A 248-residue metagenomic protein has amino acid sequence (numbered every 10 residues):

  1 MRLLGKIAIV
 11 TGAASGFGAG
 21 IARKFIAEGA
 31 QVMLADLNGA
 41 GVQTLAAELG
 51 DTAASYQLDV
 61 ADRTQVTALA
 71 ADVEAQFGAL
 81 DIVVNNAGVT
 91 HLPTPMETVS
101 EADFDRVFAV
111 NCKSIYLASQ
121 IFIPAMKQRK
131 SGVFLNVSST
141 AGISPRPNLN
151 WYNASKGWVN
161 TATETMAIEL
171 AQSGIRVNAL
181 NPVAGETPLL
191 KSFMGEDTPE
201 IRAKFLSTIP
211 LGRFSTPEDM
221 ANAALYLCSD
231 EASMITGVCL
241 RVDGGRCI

Functional and structural regions predicted by a protein language model:
R2, Y116, R213-V242, C247: C-terminal substrate-recognition "lid" of short-chain dehydrogenase/reductases
L3-M33: Canonical Rossmann dinucleotide-binding motif of NAD(H)/NADP(H)-dependent dehydrogenases/reductases, specifically
G39-A40, L58-L69, E101, E218: The beta1-alpha1 cofactor-binding region of Rossmann-like NAD(H)/NADP(H)-dependent oxidoreductases
T94-M96, S100-D105, I201, F205: Substrate-binding pocket helix/loop in short-chain dehydrogenase/reductase
S119, S155: Active-site helix of classical SDR
P124, I168-Q172, S233: Alpha-helical segment proximal to the catalytic Tyr-Lys
S139: Residue(s) in the substrate-gating loop at a strand-loop-helix junction that position the organic substrate next
